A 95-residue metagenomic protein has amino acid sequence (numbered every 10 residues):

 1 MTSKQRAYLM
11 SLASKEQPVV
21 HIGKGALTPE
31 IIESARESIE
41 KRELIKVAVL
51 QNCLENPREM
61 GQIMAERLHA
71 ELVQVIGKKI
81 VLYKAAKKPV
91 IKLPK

Functional and structural regions predicted by a protein language model:
M1-K95: Positively charged, polar, low-complexity stretches
